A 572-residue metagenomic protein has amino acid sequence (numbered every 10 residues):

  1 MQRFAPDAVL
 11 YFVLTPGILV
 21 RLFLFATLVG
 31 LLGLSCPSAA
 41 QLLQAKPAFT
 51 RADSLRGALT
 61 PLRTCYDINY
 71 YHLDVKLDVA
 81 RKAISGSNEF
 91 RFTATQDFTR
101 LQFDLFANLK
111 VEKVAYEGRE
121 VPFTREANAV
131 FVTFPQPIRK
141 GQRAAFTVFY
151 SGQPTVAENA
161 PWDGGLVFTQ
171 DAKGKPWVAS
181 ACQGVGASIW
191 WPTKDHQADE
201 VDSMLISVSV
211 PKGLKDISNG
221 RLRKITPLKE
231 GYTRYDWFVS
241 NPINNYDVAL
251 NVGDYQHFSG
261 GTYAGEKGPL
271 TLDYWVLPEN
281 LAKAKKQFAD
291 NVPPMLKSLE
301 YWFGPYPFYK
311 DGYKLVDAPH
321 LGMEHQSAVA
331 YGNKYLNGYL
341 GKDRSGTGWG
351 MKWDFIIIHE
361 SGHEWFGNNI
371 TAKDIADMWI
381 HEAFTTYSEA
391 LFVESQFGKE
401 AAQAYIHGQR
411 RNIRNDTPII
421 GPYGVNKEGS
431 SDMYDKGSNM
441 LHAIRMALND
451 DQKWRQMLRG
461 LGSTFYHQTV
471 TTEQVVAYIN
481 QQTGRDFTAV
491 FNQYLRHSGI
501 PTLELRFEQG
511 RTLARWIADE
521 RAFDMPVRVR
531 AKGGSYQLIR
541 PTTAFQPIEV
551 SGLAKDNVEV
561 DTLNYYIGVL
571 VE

Functional and structural regions predicted by a protein language model:
A40-S85, T169-W177, H196-A198, T488-A489: N-terminal, polar/Ser/Thr-rich
L42-L43, F106-T169, E230, P547-L553: A surface-exposed beta-strand-loop module
K46, T50-A52, L62, F149-S259 (+1 more regions): Extended, low-hydrophobicity, Ser/Thr/Pro/Gly-biased non-transmembrane segments
G86, K194-I358: Hydrophobic helix-coil surface modules that form long, contiguous segments used for peptide/substrate interaction
V111-A115, F487-T488, E508-T562: Beta-strand-rich binding/interaction modules
S240, M378, E382-A443, F465: Acidic/His/Gly-enriched intrinsically disordered linker/tail segments that often contain short helix/coil "MoRF-like"
P293, S298, Y309, G332 (+3 more regions): Zinc-dependent metallopeptidase catalytic helix centered on the HExxH motif and its immediate flanking segment
P307, S430-T512: Amphipathic alpha-helical substructures
